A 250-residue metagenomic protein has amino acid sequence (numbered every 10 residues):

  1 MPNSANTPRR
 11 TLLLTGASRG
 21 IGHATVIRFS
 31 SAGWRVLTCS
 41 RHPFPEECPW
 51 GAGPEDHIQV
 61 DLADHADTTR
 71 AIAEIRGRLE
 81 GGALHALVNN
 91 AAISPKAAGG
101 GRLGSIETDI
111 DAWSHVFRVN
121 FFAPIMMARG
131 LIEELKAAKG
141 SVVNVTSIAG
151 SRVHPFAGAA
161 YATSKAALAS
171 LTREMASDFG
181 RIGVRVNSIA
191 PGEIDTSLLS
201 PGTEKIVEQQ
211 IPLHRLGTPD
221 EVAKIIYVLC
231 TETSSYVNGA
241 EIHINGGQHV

Functional and structural regions predicted by a protein language model:
S18-R19: Conserved glycine-rich cofactor-binding loop
A98-S114, V207: Substrate-binding pocket helix/loop in short-chain dehydrogenase/reductase
A128, S164, T172: Active-site helix of classical SDR
E133, S177-D178, S235: Alpha-helical segment proximal to the catalytic Tyr-Lys
S147: Residue(s) in the substrate-gating loop at a strand-loop-helix junction that position the organic substrate next
G180, R185, V237-G239: Short, small/polar-rich loop/turn modules that mediate ligand/substrate recognition or access, typified
T218-H249: C-terminal substrate-recognition "lid" of short-chain dehydrogenase/reductases
